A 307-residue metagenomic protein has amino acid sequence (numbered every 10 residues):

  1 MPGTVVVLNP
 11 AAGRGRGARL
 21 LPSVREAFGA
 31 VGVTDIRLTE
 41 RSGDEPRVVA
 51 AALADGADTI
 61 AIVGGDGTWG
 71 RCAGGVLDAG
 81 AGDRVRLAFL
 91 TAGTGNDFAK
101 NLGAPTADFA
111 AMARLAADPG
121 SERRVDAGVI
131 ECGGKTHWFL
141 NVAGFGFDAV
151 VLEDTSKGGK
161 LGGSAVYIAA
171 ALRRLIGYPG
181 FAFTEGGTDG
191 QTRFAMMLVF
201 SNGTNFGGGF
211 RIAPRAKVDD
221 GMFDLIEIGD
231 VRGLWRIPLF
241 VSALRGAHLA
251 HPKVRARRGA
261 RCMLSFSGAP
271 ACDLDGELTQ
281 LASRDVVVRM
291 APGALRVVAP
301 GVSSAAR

Functional and structural regions predicted by a protein language model:
M1-V63, G70, A110, S304-R307: ATP/NTP phosphate-donor binding region
P10, V63-G65, L90-G93, N202: Glycine-rich beta-strand-to-loop/alpha-helix junction loops that act as flexible
T39, L77-M196: Catalytic core of DAGKc-family lipid kinases
E45, G67-C72, D97-F98, V125: Short glycine/serine/threonine-rich phosphate/pyrophosphate-binding segments that cradle anionic phosphate groups
G144, D148, V199-A213, E277-L278: Glycine-rich phosphate/pyrophosphate-binding beta-alpha loops
D148-V151, R193-F194, F206-G209, G233-R236: Short acidic/glycine-rich loop or secondary-structure boundary segments that cap or lie
G159-Y167, P214-W235: Gly/Ser/Thr-rich active-site loops/lids in small-molecule metabolic enzymes that frequently grip phosphoryl groups
G187-T188, T192, K217, E227-R307: ATP/nucleoside-binding phosphotransfer catalytic cores, i.e., glycine-rich phosphate-binding loops
